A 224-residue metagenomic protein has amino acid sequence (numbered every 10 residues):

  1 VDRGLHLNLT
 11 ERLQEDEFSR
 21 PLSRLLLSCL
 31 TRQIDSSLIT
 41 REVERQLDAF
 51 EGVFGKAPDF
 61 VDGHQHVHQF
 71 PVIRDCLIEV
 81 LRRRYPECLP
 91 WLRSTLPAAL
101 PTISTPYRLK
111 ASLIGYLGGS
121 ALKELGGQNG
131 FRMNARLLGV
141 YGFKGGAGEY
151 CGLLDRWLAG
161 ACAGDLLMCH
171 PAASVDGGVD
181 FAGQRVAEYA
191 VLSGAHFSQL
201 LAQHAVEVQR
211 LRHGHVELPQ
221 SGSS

Functional and structural regions predicted by a protein language model:
V1-F60, P71-S224: Terminal accessory/targeting
H64-Q69: Gly/Ser/Thr-rich loops at beta-strand to alpha-helix junctions that form or flank small-molecule/cofactor-binding
